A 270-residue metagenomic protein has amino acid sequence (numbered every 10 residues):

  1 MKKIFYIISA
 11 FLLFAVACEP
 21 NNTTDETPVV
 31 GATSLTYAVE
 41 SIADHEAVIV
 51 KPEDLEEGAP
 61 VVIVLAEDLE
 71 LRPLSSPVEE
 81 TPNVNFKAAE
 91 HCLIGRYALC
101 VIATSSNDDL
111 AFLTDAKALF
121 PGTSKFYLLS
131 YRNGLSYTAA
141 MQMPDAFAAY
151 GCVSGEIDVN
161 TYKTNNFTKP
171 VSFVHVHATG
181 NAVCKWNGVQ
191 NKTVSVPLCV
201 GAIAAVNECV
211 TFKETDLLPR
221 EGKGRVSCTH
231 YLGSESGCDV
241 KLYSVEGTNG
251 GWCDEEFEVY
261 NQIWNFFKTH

Functional and structural regions predicted by a protein language model:
K2-S9: Sec-dependent signal peptide recognition, specifically the positively charged N-region followed immediately by
A10-A17: Hydrophobic h-region of N-terminal signal peptides that target proteins for export in Gram-negative bacteria
C18-V61, Y97, F126, Y131-G151 (+4 more regions): A domain-start/cap signature at the N-terminus of enzymes
A59-V62, E67-L119, V226-Y231, S236-V245: Active-site machinery of serine-nucleophile hydrolases
D68, A178-A182, V189, E246-N249: Acidic beta-to-alpha connecting loop that harbors the catalytic carboxylate
T104, G151-V159, A178-A182: Active-site nucleophile loop of the alpha/beta-hydrolase fold
F173-V176, I203-H270: C-terminal catalytic histidine-bearing segment of alpha/beta-hydrolase fold enzymes
A182-V196, D254-E255: Conserved alpha/beta-hydrolase "acid-adjacent" motif
